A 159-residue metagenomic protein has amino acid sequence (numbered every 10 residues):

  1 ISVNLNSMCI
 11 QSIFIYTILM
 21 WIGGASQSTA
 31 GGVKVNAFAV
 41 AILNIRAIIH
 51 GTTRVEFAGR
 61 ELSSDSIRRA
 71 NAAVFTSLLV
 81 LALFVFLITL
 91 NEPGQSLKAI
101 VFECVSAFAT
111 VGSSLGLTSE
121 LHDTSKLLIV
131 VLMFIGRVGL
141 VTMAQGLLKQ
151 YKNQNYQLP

Functional and structural regions predicted by a protein language model:
I1-P159: Membrane-proximal intracellular helices of multi-pass ion channels
